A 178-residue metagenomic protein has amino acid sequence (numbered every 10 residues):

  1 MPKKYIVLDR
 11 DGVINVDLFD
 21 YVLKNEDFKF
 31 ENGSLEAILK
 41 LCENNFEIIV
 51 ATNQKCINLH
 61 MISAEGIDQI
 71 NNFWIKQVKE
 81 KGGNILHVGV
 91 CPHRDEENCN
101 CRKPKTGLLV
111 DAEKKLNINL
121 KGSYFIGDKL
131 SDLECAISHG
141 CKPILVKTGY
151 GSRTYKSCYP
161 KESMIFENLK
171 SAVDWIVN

Functional and structural regions predicted by a protein language model:
M1-I49: Active-site neighborhood of HAD-like aspartate-dependent phosphohydrolases
I14-N32, I57-G66, E80-N84, H93-N100: Metal-dependent phosphoesterase signature
S34, I38-N71, N84-R94, A136: Substrate-recognition element of Asp-dependent hydrolases with the DxDx(T/V) motif
A51, V146-T148, N168: Generic beta-sheet signal
L59-I75, E80, N100-K114, I144: Short, electropositive alpha-helical surface patch
K103-L133: Conserved Lys-Pro-Asp/Glu-containing loop-to-beta segment of HAD-superfamily phosphomonoesterases, centered on
F125-M164: Acidic, Mg2+-coordinating phosphoryl-transfer loop and its flanking beta/alpha structural elements, shared across
S163-S171: Short acidic-hydrophobic, aromatic-tinged amphipathic segments that line or gate anion-handling sites
